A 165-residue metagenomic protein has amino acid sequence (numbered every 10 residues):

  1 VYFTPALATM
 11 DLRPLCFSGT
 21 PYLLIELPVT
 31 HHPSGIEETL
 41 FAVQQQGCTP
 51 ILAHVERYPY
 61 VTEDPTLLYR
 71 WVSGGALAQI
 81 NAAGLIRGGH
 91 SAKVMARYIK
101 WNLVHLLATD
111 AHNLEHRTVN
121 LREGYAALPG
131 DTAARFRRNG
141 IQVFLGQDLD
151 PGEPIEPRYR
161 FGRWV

Functional and structural regions predicted by a protein language model:
V1-Q79, P154-V165: Extended substrate/RNA-proximal surfaces in nucleic-acid metabolism proteins
V1-Y2, R57-V61, L85-G88, H112-H116: Active-site environment of divalent metal-dependent phosphoester hydrolases
L12-R13, L68-W71, M95-I99, G124-A127: Short, hinge-like loop/turn segments at secondary-structure boundaries
T20, G74, N102-L103, T132: A short helix-to-beta-strand connector/capping loop
I86-S91, A96, L114-N120, F144: Short active-site-adjacent structural elements
A92-K93, N102-V104: Flexible, acidic glycine-rich loops studded with aromatic residues
L103-V119: Short acidic/histidine-rich active-site segments
L121, A126-V165: Mid-to-C-terminal alpha-helical segments outside catalytic/metal-binding sites
